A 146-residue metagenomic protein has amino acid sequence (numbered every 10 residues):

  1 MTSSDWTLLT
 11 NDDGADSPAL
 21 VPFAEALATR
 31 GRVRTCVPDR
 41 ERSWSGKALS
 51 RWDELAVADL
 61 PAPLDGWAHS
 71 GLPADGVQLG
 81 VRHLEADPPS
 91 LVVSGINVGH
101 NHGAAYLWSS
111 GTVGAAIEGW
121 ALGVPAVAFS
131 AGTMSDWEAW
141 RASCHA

Functional and structural regions predicted by a protein language model:
T2-T7, S17-H83, D87-P88: A cross-family phosphate/adenosyl-ligand binding-site feature
N11-D13: DG-centered beta-turn motif at the end of beta-strands
V98-N101, T133-M134: A short, flexible beta-alpha/helix-coil linker loop
N101-S110: Glycine/threonine-rich flexible loop motifs
A115-G119: Hydrophobic/aromatic ligand-binding patch that stacks against planar heteroaromatic rings of cofactors or nucleotides
V127-A146: Short, glycine-/small-residue-rich phosphate/pyrophosphate-handling segment
